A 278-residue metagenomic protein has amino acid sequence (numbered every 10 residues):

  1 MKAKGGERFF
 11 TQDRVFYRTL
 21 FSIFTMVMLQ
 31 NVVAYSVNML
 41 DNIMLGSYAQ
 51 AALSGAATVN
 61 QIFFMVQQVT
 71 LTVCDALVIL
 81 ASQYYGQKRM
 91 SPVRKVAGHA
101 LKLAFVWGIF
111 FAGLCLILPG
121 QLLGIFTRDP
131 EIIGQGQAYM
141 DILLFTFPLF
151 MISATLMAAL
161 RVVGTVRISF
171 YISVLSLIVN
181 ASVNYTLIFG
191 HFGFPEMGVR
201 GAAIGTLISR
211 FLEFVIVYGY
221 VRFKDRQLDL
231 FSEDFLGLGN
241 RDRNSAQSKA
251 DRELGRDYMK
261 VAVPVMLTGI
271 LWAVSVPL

Functional and structural regions predicted by a protein language model:
M1-V27, A81-T146, F194-A262: Short alpha-helical transmembrane segments in multi-pass integral membrane proteins
T25-Q83, L143-F150, R256-L278: Transmembrane helix-bundle signature of multi-pass secondary active exporters and lipid flippases
L45-G46, S82, R161, S169 (+2 more regions): Helix-capping/transition residues at the boundaries of transmembrane alpha-helices and the short helical linkers
L53-L116, F150-S169, V276-P277: Small-residue-rich hydrophobic transmembrane alpha-helices
M65-Q68, N180-N184, F214-Y218: Hydrophobic transmembrane alpha-helices of multi-pass small-molecule transporters
T72, G113, L177-I178, F211: Hydrophobic/small/kink-forming positions within alpha-helical transmembrane segments of polytopic membrane proteins
A104, L160-T186, R200-L207: Alpha-helical transmembrane segments of multi-pass membrane transporters/permeases
C115, A158, N184, I188 (+2 more regions): Structural signal for membrane-spanning alpha-helices in multi-pass inner-membrane proteins, emphasizing helix cores
